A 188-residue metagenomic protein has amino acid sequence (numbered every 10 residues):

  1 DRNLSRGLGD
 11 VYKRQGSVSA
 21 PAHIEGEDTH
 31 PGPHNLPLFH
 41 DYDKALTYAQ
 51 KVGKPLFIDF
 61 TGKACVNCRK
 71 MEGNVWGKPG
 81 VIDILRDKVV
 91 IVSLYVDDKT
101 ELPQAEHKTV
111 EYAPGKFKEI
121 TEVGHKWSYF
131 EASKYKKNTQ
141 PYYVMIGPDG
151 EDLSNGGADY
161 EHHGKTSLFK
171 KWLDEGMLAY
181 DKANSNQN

Functional and structural regions predicted by a protein language model:
D1-Y12: Single conserved hydrophobic/aromatic residue that forms the stacking wall/gate of nucleotide- or nucleobase-binding
D10-H34: Intrinsic-disorder/low-complexity linker and hinge segments
L36-F39, T61-K63, N74-H125: Thiol-based oxidoreductase modules, predominantly thioredoxin-like and allied folds used for disulfide exchange
L36-L56, L85: A short beta-strand-turn-helix
K51-R69: Short active-site neighborhood of thiol/selenol oxidoreductases, capturing the structured segment around
V52-L56, D87-S93, N138-P141, P148-E151: Loop/turn elements at helix/coil->beta-strand transitions in domains of secreted/extracellular proteins
A64-C68, K99-P103, T139-P141, E151-S154: Flexible loop/turn segments at secondary-structure boundaries
V75-G77, P114-A183: Non-catalytic, surface beta->alpha helical segment in thiol-disulfide oxidoreductase systems
